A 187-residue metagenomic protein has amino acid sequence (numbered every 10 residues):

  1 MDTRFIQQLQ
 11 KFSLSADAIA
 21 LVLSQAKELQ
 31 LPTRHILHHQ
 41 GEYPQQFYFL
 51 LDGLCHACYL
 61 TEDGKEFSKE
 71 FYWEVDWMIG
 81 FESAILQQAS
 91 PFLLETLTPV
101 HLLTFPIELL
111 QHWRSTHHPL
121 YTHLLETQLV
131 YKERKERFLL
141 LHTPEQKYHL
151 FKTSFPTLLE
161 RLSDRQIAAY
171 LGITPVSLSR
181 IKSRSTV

Functional and structural regions predicted by a protein language model:
M1-K27: Cyclic nucleotide-binding regulatory module and flanking cytosolic helices
K27, L54-Y59, H101-L102: Short beta-strand segments in beta-sandwich/barrel cores
R34, Q45, F49-H56, D63 (+1 more regions): Glycine- and acidic-residue-biased ligand/ion/polar-headgroup-sensing regions
L37-E42: Short phosphate-coordinating micro-motif centered on Lys-Gly-acidic
S68-E126: Cyclic-nucleotide recognition modules
T127-L139: Short, Lys/Arg-enriched N-terminal segment that forms or immediately precedes the first helix of a structured domain
H142-V187: Phosphate-/nucleic-acid-contacting segments
